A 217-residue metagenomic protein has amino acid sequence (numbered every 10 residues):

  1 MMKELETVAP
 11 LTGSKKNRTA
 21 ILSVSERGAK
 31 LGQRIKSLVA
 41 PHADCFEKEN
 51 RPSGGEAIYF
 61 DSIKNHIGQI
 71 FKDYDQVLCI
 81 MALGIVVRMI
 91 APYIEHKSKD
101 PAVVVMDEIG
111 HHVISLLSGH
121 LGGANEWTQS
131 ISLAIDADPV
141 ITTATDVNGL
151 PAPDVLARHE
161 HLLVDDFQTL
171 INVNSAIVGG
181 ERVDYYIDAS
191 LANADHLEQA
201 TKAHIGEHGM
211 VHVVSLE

Functional and structural regions predicted by a protein language model:
M2-R51: N-terminal basic/disordered segments at the start of proteins
T7, S23-V24, A102, H112 (+1 more regions): N-terminal loops that bind phosphate or other acidic moieties and the adjacent beta-alpha structural core
K16-R18, D73-Q76, S98-A102, E108-H111 (+4 more regions): Short coil/turn connectors at secondary-structure junctions
L22-R27, K48-E49, I80-L83, Y186-L191 (+1 more regions): Structural motif
A43-Q69: N-terminal beta-loop-helix "entrance" segment that forms/cooperates in small-molecule cofactor or anionic ligand
I67-V105: Hydrophobic/aromatic-rich, well-ordered segments within soluble, folded domains that form packed cores
I94-H120, E126-T142: Short, acidic/small-residue loops that bind anionic groups at enzyme active sites
L121-L216: Internal alpha/beta core interface subdomains
